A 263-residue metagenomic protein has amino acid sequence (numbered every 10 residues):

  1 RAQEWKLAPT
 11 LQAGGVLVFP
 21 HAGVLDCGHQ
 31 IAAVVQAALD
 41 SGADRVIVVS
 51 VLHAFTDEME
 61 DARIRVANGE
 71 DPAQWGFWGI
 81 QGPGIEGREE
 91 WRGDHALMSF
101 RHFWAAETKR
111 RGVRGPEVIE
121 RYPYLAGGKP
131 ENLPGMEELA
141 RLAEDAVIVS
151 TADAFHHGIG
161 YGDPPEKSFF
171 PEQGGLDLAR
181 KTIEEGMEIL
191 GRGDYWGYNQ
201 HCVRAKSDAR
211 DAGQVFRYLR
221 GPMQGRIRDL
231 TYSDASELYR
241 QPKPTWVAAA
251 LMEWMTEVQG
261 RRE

Functional and structural regions predicted by a protein language model:
R1-R226, L230-R240, M255-G260: Active-site histidine-anchored catalytic micro-motif
T245-L251: Short hydrophobic/aromatic beta-strand or adjacent loop that forms the aromatic wall/cage of a ligand/substrate-binding
E263: Gly/His-enriched, cation/cofactor- and phosphate-binding structural elements
